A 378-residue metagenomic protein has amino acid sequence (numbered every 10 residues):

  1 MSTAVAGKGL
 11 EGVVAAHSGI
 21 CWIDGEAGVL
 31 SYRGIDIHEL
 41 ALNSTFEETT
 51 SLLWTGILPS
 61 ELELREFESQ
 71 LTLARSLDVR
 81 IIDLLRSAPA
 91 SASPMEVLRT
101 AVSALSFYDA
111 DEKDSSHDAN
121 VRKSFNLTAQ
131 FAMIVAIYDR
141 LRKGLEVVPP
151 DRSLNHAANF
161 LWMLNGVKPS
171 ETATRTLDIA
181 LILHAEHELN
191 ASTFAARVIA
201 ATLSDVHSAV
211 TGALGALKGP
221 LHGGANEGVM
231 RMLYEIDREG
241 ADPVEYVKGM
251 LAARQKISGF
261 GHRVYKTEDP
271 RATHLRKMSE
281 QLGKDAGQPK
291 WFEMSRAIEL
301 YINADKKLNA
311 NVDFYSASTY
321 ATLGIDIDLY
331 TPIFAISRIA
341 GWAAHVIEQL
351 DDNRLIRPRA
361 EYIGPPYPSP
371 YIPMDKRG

Functional and structural regions predicted by a protein language model:
M1-G378: Non-transmembrane, aqueous-exposed alpha-helical and coiled segments at domain scale
